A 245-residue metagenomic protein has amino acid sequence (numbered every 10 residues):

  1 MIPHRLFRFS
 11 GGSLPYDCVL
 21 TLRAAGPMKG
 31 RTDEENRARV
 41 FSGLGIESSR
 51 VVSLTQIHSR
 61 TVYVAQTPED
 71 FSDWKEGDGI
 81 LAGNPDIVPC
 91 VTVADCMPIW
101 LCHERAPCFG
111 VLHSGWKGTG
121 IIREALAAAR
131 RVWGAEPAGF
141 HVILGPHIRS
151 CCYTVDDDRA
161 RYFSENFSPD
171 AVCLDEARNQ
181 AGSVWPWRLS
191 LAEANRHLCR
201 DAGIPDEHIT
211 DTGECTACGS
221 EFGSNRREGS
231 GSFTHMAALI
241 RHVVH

Functional and structural regions predicted by a protein language model:
M1-H245: Active-site microenvironment for binding and transforming phosphate-containing groups
